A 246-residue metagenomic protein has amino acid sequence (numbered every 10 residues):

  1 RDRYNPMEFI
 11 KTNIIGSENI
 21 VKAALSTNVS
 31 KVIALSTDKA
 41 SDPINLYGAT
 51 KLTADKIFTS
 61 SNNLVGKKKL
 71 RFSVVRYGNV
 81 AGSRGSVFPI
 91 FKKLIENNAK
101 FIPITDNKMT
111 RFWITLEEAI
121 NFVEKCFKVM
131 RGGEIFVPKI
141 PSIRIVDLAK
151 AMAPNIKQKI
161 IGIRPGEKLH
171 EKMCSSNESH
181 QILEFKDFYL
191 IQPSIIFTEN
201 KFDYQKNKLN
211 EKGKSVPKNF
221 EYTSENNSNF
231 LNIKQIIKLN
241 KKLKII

Functional and structural regions predicted by a protein language model:
R1-K11: NAD(P)H-binding glycine-rich loop region in Rossmannoid oxidoreductase-like domains and their noncatalytic homologs
S26, D38-P43, V80-S83: Conserved catalytic-site region of short-chain dehydrogenase/reductase
T27-K31, K69-L70: A short helix->loop->beta-strand "cap" motif at the edges of active sites that frequently abuts
V32-T37, V75-Y77: SDR active-site strand-loop-helix element
T50-T53: Active-site helix of classical SDR
F58-I246: Strand-loop microenvironment adjacent to phosphate/nucleotide-handling motifs in alpha/beta enzyme folds
